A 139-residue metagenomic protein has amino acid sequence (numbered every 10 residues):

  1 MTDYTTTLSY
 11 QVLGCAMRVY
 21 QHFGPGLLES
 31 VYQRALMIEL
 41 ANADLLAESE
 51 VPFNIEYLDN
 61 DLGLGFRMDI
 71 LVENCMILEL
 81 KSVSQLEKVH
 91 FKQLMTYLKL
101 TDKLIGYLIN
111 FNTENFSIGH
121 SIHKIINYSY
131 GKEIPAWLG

Functional and structural regions predicted by a protein language model:
M1-L46, I118, I122-G139: Solvent-exposed, charged helical/coil patches that constitute nucleic-acid or partner-interaction surfaces
G24, A47, M68-S84, Y97: Conserved catalytic cores of phosphodiester-cleaving nucleases, focusing on short active-site segments
A41-D59: A short acidic/basic microdomain associated with nuclease active sites
Y57-D61, F116-I118: Acidic pyrophosphate-coordinating catalytic loop
L62-G63, H90: Short solvent-exposed loop/turn micro-motifs enriched in small/polar/acidic residues
G65, L71, N127-Y128: N-terminal, polar/charged subdomain of small-to-medium soluble alpha/beta proteins
K81-E133, G139: Nucleic-acid nuclease catalytic cores
